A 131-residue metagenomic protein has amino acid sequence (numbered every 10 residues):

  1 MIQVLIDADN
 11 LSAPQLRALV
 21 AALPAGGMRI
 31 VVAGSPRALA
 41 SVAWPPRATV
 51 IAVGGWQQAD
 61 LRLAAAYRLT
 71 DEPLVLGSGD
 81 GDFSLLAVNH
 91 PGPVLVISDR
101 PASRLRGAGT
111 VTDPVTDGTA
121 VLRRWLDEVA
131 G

Functional and structural regions predicted by a protein language model:
M1-R29: N-terminal extension/subdomain marker
R29-G131: Nuclease catalytic cores that cleave nucleic-acid phosphodiester bonds, predominantly acidic two-metal-ion
